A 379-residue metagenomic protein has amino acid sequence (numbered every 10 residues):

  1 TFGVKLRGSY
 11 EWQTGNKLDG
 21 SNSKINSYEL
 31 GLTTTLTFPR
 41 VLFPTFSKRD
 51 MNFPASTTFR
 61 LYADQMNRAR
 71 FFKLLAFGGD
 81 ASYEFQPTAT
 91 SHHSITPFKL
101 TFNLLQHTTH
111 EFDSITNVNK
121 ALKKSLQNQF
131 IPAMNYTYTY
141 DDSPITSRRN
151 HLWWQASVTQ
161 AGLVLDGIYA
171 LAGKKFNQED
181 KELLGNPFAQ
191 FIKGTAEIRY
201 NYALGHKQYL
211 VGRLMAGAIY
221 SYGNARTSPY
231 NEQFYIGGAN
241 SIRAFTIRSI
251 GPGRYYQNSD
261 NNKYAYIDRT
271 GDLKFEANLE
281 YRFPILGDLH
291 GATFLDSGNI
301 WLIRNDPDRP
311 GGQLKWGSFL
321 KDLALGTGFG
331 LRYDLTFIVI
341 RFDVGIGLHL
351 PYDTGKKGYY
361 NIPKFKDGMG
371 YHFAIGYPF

Functional and structural regions predicted by a protein language model:
T1, W12, H92-F283, T293-W316: C-terminal outer-membrane beta-barrel translocator/porin domains of Gram-negative envelope proteins and their
T1-Q155, R243-A244, Y255, V339 (+1 more regions): Gram-negative/organellar outer-membrane beta-barrel architecture
Y10-W12, L18-S23, P39, P307-L335 (+1 more regions): Strand-loop-strand
L42, P87-A89, L204-Q208, I285-G287 (+1 more regions): Short coil turns and loop connectors of transmembrane beta-barrels in diderm outer membranes and organellar homologs
G78, I131, G238, A324-G330: Glycine-centered small-residue hotspots that permit tight backbone geometry or close packing
F275-F283, S297, A324-L335, F373-I375: Conserved C-terminal beta-signal and adjacent last beta-strands/turns of outer-membrane beta-barrel proteins
H290: Conserved catalytic motifs of the protein kinase core domain
G298, I303, G328, R332 (+2 more regions): Flexible, small/polar- and glycine-enriched "cap/hinge" segments at structural transition points
